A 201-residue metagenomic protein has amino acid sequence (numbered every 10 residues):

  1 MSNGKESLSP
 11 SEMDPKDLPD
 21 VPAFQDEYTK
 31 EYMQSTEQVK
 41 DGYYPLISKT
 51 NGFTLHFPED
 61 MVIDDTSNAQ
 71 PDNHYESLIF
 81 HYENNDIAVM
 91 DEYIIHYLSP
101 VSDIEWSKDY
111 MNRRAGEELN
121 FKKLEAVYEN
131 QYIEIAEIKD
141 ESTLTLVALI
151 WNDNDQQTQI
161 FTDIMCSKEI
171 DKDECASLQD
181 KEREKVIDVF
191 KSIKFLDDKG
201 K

Functional and structural regions predicted by a protein language model:
M1-D72, E169-K201: N-terminal targeting sequences that direct proteins away from the cytosol to non-cytosolic compartments
Y28, L98-V101, L124: Extended hydrophobic/Leu-rich segments
T29-E31, P58-D64, E76-S77, A115-K122 (+1 more regions): Short small/polar-residue motifs
T36, L46, Q70-P71, F80-H81 (+2 more regions): Short, exposed beta-strand/loop patches in secreted or surface proteins that constitute
Y44-W106: Secretory pathway targeting signatures of secreted, lumenal, and periplasmic proteins
V101-N120: A contiguous binding-surface segment within folded domains or other stable secondary-structure elements
A115-E137: Short Gly/Thr-rich strand-loop-strand
E129-K201: Short, well-structured beta-strand
